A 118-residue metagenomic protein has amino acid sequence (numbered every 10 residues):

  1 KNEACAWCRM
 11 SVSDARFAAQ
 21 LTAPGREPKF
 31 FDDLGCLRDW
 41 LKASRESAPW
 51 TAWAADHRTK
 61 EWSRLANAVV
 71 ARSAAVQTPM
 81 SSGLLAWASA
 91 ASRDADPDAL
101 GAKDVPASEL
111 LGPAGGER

Functional and structural regions predicted by a protein language model:
K1-F30, L34-R118: Intrinsically disordered, low-complexity linkers and terminal regions that flank or interleave Cys/His-based
